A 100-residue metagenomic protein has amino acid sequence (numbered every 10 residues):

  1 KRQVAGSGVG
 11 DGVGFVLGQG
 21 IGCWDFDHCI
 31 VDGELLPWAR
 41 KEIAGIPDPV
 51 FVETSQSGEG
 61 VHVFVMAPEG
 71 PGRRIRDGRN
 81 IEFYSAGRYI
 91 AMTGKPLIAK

Functional and structural regions predicted by a protein language model:
K1-G58, L97: Signature for HUH/AEP ssDNA processing cores
F15-D32, L36, M66-K100: DNA replication initiation modules
D48-R74: Catalytic nucleophile-His microenvironment captured as a short glycine-rich beta-strand/loop that brackets
